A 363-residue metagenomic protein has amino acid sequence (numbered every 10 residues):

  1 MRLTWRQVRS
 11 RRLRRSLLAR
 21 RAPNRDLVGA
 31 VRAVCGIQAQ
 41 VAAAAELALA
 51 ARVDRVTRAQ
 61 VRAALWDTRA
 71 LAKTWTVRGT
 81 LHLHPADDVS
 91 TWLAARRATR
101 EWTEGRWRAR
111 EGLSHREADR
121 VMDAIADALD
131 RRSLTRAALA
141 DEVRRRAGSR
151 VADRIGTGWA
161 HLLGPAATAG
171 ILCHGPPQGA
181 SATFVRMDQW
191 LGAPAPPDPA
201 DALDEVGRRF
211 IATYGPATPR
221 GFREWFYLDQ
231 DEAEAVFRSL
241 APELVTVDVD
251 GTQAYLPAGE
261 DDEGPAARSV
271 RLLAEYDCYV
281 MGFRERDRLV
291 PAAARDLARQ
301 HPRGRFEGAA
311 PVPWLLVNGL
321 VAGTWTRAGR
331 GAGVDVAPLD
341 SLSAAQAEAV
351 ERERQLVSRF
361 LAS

Functional and structural regions predicted by a protein language model:
M1-S149, D153: Phosphate-backbone binding and catalysis cores of DNA-processing enzymes
A64, R136-R144, A166, P219-R223 (+1 more regions): A short acidic, leucine-rich amphipathic alpha-helix
W66-T76, T80, T168-P177, P242-D248 (+1 more regions): A short, conserved structural fragment
R116-S133, P199-G215, F237: Positively charged, polyanion-binding regions of nucleic-acid-associated proteins
I155-E234: Loop-centered beta-sheet repeat module
G215-G264: Anionic-ligand-binding alpha/beta catalytic cores of soluble enzymes and soluble regulatory domains that recognize
E243-H301: Non-catalytic regulatory appendages
L297-S363: Glycine-rich, small/acidic residue-mixed loop/short-helix segments
